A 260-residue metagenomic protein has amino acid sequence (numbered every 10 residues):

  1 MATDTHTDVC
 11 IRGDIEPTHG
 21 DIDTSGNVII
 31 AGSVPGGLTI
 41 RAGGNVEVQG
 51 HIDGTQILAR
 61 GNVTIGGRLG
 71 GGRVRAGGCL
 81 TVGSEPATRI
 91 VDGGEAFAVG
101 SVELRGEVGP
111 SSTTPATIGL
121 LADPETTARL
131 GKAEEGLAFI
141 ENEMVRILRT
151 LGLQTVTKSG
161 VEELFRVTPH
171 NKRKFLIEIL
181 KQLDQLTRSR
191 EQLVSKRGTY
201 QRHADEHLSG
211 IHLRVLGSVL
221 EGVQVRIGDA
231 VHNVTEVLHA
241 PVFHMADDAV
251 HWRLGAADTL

Functional and structural regions predicted by a protein language model:
M1-G67, G71-R73, G77, T81-G83 (+3 more regions): Charge-rich, low-hydrophobicity low-complexity segments
